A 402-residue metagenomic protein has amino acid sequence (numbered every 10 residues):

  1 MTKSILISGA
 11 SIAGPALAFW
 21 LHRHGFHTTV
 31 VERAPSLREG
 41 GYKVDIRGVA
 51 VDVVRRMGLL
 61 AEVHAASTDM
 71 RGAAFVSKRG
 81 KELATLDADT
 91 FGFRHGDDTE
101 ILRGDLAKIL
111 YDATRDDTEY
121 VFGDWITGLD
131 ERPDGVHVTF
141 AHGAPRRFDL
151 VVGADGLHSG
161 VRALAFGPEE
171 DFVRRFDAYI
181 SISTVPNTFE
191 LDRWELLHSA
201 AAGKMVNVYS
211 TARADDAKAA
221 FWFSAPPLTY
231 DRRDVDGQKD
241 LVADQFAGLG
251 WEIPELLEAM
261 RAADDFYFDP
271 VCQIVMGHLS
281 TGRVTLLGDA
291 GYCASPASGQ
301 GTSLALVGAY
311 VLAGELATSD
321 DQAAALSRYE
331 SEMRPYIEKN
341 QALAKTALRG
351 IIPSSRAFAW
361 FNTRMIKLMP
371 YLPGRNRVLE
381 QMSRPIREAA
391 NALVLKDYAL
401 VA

Functional and structural regions predicted by a protein language model:
T2-I5, H22-H24, R47-T184, P226-A243 (+1 more regions): Conserved N-terminal helical subregion
L6-P35, V152-G153, S181, L241-V242 (+1 more regions): Conserved mid-domain beta->alpha element of the FAD-binding
R147, D216, G282-R283: Conserved catalytic motifs of the protein kinase core domain
S159, I180-I182, G203-N207, G291-Y292: Histidine-centered metal-chelating micro-motifs
N187-R193, L228-T229, E252, G277 (+1 more regions): Short helix-loop capping/hinge motifs at secondary-structure junctions, enriched in acidic/polar residues
R193-T229, F246: Active-site substrate-recognition segment that forms the wall of the catalytic cavity or substrate channel
R232-D265, S331, P335: Flavin-binding catalytic cores
A342, T346-V394: Alpha-helical membrane-targeting segments
